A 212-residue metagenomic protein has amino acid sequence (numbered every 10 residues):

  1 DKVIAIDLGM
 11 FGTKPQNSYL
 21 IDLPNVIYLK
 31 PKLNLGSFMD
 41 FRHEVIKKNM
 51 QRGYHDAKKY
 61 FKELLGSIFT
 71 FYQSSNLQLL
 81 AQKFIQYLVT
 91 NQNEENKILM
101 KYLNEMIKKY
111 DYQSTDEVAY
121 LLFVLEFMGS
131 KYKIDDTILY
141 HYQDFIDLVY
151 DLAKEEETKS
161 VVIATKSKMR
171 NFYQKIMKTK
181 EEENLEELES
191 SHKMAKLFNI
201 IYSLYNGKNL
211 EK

Functional and structural regions predicted by a protein language model:
D1-K212: Patatin-like phospholipase
